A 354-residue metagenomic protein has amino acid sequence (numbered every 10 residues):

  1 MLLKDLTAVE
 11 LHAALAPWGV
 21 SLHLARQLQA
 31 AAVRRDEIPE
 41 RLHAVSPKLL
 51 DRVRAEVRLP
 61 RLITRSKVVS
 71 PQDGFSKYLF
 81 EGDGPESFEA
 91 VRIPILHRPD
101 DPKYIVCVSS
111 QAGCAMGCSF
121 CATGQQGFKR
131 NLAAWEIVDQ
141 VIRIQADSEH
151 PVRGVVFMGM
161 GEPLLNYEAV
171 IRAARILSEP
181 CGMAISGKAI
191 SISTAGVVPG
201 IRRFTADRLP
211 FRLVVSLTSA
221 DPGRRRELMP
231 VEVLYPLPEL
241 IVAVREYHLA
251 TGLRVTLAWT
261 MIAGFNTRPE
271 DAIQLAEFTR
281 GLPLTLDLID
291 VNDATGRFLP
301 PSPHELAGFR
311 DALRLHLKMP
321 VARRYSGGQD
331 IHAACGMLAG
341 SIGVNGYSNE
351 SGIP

Functional and structural regions predicted by a protein language model:
M1-F88, P94, R245-R254, M261-P354: Auxiliary Fe-S-binding modules of radical SAM enzymes
R35, H97, G124-F128, D221-P222 (+1 more regions): A short, flexible beta-alpha/helix-coil linker loop
S76, F88, K103-V108, M116 (+1 more regions): Generic beta-strand structural signal
R92-I93, A169: Residue-level structural signal for beta-strand termini and adjacent loop
I95-E136: Canonical Radical SAM [4Fe-4S] cluster-binding loop centered on the CxxxCxxC motif and its immediate flanking residues
V108-A112, A122, V141, V156-G159 (+1 more regions): Short, structured patches in soluble enzyme cores that scaffold and shape functional sites
Q125-G154: Conserved alpha-helical substructure of the radical SAM core
Q145-G154, G159-M319, R324: Conserved AdoMet/S-adenosylmethionine-binding subsite of the radical SAM
